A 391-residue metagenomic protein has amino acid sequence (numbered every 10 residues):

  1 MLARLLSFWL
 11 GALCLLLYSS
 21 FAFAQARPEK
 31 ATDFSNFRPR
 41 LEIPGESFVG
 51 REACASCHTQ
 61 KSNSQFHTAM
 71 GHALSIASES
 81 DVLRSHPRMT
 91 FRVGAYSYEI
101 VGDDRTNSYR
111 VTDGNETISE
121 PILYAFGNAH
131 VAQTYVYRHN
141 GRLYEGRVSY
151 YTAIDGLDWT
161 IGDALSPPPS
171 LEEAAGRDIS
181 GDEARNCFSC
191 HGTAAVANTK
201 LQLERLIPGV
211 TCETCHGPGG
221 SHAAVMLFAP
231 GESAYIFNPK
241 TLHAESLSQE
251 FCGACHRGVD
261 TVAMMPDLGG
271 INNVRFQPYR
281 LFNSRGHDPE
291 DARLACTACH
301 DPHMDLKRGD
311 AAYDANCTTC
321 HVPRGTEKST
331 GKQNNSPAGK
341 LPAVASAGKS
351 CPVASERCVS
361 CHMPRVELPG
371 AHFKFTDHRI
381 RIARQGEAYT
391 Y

Functional and structural regions predicted by a protein language model:
M1-R4: N-terminal secretory signal peptides that target proteins for export/translocation
S7-S20: Bacterial N-terminal signal peptides
A26-L41, E52, Q60-N128, T134-H139 (+2 more regions): Primarily the internal scaffold of c-type cytochrome electron-transfer domains, especially repeated/multiheme c-type
G45-V49, I179, C351: Immediate flanking context of iron-sulfur cluster ligation sites
E46, G50-A53, H58: Juxtamembrane extramembrane loops of integral membrane proteins
R138-H139, E145, S180-T193: N-terminal export/assembly segments and adjacent metallocofactor-ligating motifs of anaerobic energy-metabolism
Y151, A175-S180: Flexible coil/turn and secondary-structure edge motifs
